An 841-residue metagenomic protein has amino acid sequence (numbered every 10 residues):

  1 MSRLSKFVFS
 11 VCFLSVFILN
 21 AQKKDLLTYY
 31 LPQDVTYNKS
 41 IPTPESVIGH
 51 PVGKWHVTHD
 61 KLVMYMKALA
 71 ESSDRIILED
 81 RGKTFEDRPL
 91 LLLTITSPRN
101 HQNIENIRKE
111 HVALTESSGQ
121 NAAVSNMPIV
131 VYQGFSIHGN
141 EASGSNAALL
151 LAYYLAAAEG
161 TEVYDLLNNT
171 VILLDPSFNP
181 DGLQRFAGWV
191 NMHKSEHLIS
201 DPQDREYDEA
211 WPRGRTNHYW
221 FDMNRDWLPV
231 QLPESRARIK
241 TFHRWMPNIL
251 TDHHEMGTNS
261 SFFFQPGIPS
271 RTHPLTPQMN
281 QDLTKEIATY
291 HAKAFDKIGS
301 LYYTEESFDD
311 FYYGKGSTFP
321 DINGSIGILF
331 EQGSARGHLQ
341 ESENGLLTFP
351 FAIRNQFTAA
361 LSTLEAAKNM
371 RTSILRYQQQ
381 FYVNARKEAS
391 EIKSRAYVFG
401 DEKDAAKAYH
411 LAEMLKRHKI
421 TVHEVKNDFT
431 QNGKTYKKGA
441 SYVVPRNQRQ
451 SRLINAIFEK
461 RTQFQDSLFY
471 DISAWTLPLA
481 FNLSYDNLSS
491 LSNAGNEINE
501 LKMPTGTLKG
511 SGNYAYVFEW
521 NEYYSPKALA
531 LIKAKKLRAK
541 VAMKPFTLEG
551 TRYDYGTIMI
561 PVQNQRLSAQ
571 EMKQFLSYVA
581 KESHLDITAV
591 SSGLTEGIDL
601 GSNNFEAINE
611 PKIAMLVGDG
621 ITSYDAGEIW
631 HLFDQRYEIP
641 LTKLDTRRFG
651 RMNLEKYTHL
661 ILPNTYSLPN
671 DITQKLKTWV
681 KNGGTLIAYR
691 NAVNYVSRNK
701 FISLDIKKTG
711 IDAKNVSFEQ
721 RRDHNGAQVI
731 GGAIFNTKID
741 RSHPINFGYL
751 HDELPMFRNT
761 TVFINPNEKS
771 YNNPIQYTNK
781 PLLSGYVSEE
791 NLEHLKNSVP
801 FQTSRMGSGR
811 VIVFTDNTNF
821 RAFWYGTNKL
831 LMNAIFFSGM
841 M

Functional and structural regions predicted by a protein language model:
M1-L26: Bacterial Sec-dependent N-terminal signal peptides
Q22-A142, N146-V171, Y219, R225-D226 (+7 more regions): Intrinsic-disorder/low-complexity accessory segments
A152, N169-L198: Carboxylate/His-rich catalytic cores and anion/metal-binding grooves
S177-P180, V190, H253-S261, A692: Short, solvent-exposed turn/loop segments enriched in Gly/Ser/Thr/Pro and often Arg
P202-F221: Aromatic- and acidic-residue-enriched carbohydrate-binding clefts of CAZyme catalytic domains
D252-H253, L662: Conserved beta-strand positions
